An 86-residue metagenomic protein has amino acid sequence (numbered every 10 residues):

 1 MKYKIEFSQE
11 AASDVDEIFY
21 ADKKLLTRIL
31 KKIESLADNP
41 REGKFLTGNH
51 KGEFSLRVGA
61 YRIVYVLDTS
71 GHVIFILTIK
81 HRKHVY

Functional and structural regions predicted by a protein language model:
K2-I5, Q9-E10, D16-R28, V58-Y61 (+1 more regions): Enriched for short, Lys/Arg-rich terminal
V15, K32-I33: Generic hydrophobic alpha-helical segments
I33-L56: A short, surface-exposed loop/turn module that caps and links secondary-structure elements
